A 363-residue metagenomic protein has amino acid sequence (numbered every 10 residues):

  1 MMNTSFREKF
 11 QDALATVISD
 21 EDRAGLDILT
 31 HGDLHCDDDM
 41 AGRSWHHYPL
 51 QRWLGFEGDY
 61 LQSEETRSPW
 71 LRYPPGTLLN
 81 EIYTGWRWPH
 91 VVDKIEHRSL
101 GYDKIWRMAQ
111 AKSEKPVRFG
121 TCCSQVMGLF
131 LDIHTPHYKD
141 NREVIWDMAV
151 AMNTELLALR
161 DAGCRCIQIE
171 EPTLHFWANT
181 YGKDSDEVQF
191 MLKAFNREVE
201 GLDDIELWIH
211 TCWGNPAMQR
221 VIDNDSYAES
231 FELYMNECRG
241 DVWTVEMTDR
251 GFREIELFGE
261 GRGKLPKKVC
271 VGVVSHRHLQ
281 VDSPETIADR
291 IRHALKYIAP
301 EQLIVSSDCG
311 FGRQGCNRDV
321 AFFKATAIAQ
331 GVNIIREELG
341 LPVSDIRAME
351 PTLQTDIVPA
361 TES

Functional and structural regions predicted by a protein language model:
M1-S363: Domain-level signal for soluble alpha/beta catalytic cores
